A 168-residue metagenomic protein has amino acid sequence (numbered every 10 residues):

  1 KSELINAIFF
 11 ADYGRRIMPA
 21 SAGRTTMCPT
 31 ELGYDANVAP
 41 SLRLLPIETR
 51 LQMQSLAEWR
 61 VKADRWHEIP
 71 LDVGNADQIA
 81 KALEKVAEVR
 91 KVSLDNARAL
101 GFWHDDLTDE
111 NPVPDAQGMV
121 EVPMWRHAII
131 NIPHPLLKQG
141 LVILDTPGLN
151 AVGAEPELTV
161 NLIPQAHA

Functional and structural regions predicted by a protein language model:
S2-A168: Globular "head" domains of long coiled-coil molecular machines
